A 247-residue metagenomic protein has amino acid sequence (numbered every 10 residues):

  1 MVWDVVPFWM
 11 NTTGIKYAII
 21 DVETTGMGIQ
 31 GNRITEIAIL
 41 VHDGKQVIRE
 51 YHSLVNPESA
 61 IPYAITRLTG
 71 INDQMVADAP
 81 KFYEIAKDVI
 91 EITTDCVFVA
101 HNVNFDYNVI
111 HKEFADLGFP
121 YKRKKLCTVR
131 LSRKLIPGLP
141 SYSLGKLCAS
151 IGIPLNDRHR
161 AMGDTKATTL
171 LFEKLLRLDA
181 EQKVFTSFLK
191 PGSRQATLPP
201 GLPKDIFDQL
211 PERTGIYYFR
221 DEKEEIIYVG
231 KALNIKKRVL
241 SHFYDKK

Functional and structural regions predicted by a protein language model:
M1-D4, N72, C127, L131-K190: Extended, hydrophobic interaction surfaces within ordered domains
M1-R33, G163, A167, L171-I206: DnaQ-like (DEDDh/DEDDy) 3′-5′ exonuclease domain used for proofreading and 3′-end trimming on nucleic acids
V2-R123, P137-S141, G145-H159: Conserved non-catalytic scaffold segment of RNase H-like nuclease domains
V22, N102, T128, E222 (+1 more regions): Residues immediately flanking
T24-G26, F105, R130, A167 (+1 more regions): Short, glycine/acidic-enriched loop or turn micro-motifs at the edges of active sites
V99, D164, T168, G230: Conserved anionic group-binding/transfer micro-motifs
I110, L131-S132, V239: A generic structural signal for short hydrophobic patches within well-formed alpha-helices
L176-K247: A positively charged, amphipathic N-terminal helix/segment that binds anionic biomolecules
